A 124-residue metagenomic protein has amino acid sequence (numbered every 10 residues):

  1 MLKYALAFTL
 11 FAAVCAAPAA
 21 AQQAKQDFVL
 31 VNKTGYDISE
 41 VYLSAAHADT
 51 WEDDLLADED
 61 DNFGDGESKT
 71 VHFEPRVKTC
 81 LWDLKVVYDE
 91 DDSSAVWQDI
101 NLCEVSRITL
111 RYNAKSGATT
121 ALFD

Functional and structural regions predicted by a protein language model:
A5-C15: Bacterial N-terminal signal peptides
A20-K78, K85-D124: Intrinsically disordered, low-complexity segments enriched in small/polar residues
